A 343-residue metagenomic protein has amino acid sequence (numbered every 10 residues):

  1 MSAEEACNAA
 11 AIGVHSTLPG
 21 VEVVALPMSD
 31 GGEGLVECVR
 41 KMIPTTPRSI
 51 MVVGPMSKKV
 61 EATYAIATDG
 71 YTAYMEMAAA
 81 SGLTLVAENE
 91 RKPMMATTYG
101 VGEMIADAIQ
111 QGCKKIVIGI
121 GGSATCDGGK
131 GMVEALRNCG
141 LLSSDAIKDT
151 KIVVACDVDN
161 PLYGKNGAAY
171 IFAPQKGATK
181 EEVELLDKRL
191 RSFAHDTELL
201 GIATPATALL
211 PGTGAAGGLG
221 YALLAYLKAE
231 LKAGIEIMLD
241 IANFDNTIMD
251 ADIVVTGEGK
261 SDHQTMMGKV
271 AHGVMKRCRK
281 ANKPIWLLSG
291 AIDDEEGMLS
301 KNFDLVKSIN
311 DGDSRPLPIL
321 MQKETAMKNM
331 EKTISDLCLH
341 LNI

Functional and structural regions predicted by a protein language model:
M1-I120, A124-I343: N-terminal loops that bind phosphate or other acidic moieties and the adjacent beta-alpha structural core
